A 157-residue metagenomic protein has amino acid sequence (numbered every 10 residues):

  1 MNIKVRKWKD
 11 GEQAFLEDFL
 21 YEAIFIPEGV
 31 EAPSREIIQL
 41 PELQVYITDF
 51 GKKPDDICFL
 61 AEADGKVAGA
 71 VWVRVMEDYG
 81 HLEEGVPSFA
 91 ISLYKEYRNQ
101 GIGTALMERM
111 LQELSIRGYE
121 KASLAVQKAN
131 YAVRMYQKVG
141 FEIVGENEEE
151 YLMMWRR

Functional and structural regions predicted by a protein language model:
I3-D18: A short beta-loop-alpha structural element at the N-terminal edge of CoA-dependent acyl/N-acetyltransferase catalytic
K4, S88-S92, S123-A125, L152-M154: Short aromatic/hydrophobic contact patches that present stacked aromatics for nucleic-acid/ligand binding
D10, I24-I26, R35-G85, A90-Y94 (+1 more regions): Acetyl-CoA-dependent GNAT
F15-F19, V45, A105, R109: Alpha-helical elements of Rossmann-like donor-binding domains used by nucleotide-donor carbohydrate transfer enzymes
A90, N99-Q112, I116, Q137-K138: Conserved acetyl-CoA-binding loop-helix of GNAT-fold acetyltransferases
G103, M107, A129-A132, E149-W155: Short glycine/proline-centered loop/turn elements that form peptide/ligand docking sites
L114-Q127: Conserved GNAT acetyl-CoA-binding A-motif
Q137-N147: Conserved acetyl-CoA-binding loop of GNAT-fold acetyltransferases
